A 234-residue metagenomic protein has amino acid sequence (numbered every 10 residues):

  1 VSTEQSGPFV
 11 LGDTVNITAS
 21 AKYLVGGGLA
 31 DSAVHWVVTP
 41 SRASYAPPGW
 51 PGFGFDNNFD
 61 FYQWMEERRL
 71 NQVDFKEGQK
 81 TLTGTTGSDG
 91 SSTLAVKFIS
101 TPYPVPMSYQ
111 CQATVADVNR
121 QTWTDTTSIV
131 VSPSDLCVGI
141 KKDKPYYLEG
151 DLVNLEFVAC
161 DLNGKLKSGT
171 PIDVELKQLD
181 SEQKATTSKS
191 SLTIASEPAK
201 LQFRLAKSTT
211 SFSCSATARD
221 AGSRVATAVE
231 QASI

Functional and structural regions predicted by a protein language model:
V1-I234: A structural signal for beta-strand and strand-to-loop patches characteristic of beta-rich domains
